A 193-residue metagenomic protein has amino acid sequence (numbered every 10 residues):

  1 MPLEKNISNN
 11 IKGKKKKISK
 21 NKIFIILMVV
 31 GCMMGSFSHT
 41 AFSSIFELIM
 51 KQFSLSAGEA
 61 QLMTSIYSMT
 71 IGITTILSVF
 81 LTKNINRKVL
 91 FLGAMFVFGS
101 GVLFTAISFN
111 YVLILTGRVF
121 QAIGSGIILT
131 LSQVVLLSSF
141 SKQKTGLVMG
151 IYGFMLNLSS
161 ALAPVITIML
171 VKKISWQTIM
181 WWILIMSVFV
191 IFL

Functional and structural regions predicted by a protein language model:
I23-A57, T64, I73-S78: Extracytoplasmic
C32, T64, S68, M149-N157: Small-residue-rich transmembrane alpha-helices and their cytosolic helix-loop interfaces in multi-pass secondary
S36, T40, A122-T130, S159-A161: Small-residue-rich segments within alpha-helical transmembrane domains of MFS-like 12-TM solute carriers
I73-V112: Conserved MFS/SLC helix-loop-helix module at the cytosolic interface between two early adjacent transmembrane helices
M95, G99-V102, G117-R118, L184-I191: A generic transmembrane-helix signature of 12-TM secondary carrier transporters
G117-F154: Cytoplasmic helix-loop-helix junction between adjacent transmembrane helices in 12-TM secondary transporters
I151-L193: Helix-loop-helix hairpin linking two adjacent transmembrane segments in secondary transporters
